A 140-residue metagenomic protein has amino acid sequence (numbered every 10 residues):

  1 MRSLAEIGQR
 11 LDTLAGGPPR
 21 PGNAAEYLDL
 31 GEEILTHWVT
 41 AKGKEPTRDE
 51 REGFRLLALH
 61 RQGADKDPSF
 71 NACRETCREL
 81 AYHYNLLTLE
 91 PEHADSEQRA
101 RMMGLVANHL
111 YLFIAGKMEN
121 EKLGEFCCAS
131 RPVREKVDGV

Functional and structural regions predicted by a protein language model:
M1-H60, A72-E79, Q98-R101, L105-V140: Amphipathic alpha-helical interface elements
T13, G17, T40, D65 (+1 more regions): General structural signal for alpha-helix termini and helix-helix connectors
R61-P68: Cyclic nucleotide-binding regulatory domains
F70-A94: Histidine-centered, metal-coordinating catalytic motifs and their short helical/loop contexts
